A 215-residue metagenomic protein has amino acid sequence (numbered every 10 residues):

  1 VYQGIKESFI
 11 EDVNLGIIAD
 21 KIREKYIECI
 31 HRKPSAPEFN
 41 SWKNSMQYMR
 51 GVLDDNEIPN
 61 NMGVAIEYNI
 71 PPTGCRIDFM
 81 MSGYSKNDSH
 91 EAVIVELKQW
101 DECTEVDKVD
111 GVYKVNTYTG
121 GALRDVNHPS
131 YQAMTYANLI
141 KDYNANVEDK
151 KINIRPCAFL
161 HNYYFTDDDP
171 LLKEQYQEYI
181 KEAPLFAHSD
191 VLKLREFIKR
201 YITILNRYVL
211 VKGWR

Functional and structural regions predicted by a protein language model:
V1-G213: Accessory nucleic-acid engagement/destabilization modules that flank
